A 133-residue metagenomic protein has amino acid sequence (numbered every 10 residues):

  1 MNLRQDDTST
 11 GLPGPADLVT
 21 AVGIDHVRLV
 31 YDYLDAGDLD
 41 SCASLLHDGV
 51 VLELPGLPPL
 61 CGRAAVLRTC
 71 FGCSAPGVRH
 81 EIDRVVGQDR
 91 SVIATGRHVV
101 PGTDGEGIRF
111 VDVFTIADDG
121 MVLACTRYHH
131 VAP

Functional and structural regions predicted by a protein language model:
N2-V22, E53, R68-P133: A beta-strand edge to alpha-helix "cap/lid" segment located at domain peripheries
D25-H26, A65: Charged catalytic carboxylate motif
R28-D32: Amphipathic alpha-helical repeat scaffolds
L34-G37, P58: Conserved short acidic donor-positioning loop in nucleotide-sugar-dependent glycosyltransferases
A36-G49: Short, well-ordered alpha-helical segments enriched in acidic and aromatic residues
V51-L60: A short gly/proline-enriched turn/hairpin at secondary-structure junctions
